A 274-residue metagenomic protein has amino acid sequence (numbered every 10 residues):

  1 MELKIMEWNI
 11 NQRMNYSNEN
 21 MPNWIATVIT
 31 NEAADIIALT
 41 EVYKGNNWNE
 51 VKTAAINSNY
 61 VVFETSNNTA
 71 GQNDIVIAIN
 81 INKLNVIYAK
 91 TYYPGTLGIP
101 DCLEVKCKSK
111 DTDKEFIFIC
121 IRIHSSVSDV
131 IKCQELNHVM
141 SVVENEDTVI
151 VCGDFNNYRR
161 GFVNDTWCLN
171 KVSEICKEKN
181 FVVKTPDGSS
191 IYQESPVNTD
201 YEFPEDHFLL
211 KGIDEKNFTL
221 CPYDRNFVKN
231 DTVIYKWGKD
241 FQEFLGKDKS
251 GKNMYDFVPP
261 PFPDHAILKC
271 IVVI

Functional and structural regions predicted by a protein language model:
M1-I56, E64, G71-N73, M254-Y255 (+2 more regions): N-terminal, active-site-proximal structural segment of metallo-dependent hydrolase catalytic domains
E2-N15, Y88-T91, K114-S125, C152: Active-site-proximal beta-strand elements of phosphoester/diester hydrolases
K4-E7, I36-T40, E64, V76-I77 (+6 more regions): Structural recognition of the beta-strand scaffold that forms the well-ordered cores of secreted hydrolase catalytic
M21, I25, N47, V51 (+3 more regions): Stable alpha-helical elements in mature extracytoplasmic
I36, E41-I123: Structured beta-strand-rich core segments of catalytic domains in phosphoester-bond hydrolases
G45-N46, E144-I150, N157-I274: Metal-dependent phosphoester-hydrolase catalytic domains
T91-L97, R122-S126, C221-I234: Short, solvent-exposed aromatic-acidic interface loops
E104-K106, E115-I117, K132-G161: His/acidic metal-ligating clusters that form di-metal
